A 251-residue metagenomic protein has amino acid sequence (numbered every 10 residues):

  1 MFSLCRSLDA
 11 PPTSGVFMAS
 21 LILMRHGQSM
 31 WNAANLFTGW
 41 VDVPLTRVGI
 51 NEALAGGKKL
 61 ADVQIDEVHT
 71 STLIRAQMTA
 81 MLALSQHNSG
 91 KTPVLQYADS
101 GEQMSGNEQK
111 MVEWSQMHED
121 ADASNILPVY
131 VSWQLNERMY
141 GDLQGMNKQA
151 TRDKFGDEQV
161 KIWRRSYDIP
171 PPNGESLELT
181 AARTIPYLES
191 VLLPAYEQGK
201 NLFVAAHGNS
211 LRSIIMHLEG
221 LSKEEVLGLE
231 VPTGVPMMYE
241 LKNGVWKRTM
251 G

Functional and structural regions predicted by a protein language model:
M1-F17: Short, Lys/Arg-enriched N-terminal segments with co-localized hydrophobic residues within the first ~10-30 amino acids
R6, L54-V160, M216-K242: Phosphate-coordination/substrate-recognition cap region in phosphate-metabolizing enzymes
M18-I22: Extreme N-terminal starter segment of soluble prokaryotic enzymes
S29-D42: Glycine-rich N-terminal loop/short-helix segment of MobA-like nucleotidyltransferase
G39-L54: Short catalytic helix/loop segments, enriched in acidic residues and glycine and frequently bearing histidine
Q159-L179: Short glycine/proline- and acidic residue-enriched helix-loop micro-motifs that form flexible lids or anion-recognition
L179-G208: GST-like fold's C-terminal all-alpha helical module
G208-I214: GST superfamily/GST-like fold recognition
